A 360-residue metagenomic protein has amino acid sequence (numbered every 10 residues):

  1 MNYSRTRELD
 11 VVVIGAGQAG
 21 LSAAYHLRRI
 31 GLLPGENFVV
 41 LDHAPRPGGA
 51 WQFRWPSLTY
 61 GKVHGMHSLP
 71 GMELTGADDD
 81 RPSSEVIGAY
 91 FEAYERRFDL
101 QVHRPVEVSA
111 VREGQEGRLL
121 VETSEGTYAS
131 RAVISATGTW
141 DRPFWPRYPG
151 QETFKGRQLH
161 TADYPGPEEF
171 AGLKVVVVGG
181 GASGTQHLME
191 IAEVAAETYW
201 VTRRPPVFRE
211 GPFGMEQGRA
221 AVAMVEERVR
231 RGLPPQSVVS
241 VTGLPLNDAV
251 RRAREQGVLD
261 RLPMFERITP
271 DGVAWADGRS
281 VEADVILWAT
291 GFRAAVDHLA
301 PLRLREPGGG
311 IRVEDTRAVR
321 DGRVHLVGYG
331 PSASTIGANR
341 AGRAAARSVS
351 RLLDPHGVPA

Functional and structural regions predicted by a protein language model:
N2-P45, G49-A50, D79-A360: Flavin (primarily FAD) cofactor-binding/catalytic cores of flavoenzymes
R46-G71: Redox-cofactor-proximal catalytic regions of oxidoreductases
M66-E73, R228-L233: Short, basic/glycine-rich phosphate-binding loops at helix/coil junctions that contact nucleotide phosphates
